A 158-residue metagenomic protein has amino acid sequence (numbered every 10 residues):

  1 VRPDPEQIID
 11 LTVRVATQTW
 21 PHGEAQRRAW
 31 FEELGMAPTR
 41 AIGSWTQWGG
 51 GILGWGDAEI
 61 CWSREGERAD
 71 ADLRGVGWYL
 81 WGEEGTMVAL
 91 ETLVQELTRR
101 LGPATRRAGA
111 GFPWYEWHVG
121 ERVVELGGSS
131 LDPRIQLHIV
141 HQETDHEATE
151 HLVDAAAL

Functional and structural regions predicted by a protein language model:
V1-G111, H118-V124, S129-L158: Short helix/turn-capping signatures at newly exposed starts of structured segments
